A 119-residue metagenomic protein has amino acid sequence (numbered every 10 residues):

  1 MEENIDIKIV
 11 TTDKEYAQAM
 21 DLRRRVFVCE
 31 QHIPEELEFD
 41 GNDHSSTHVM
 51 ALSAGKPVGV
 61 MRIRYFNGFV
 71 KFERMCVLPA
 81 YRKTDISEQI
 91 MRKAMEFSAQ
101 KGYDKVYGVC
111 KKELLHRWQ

Functional and structural regions predicted by a protein language model:
M1-E38, H48-K56: Short amphipathic alpha-helix that is part of the acyltransferase structural core
V26, F97, R117: Short alpha-helical functional segments enriched in proximate histidine and acidic residues
F39-G41, R62: Short secondary-structure boundary/capping segments
D43-S45: Short, small/polar residue-rich loop motifs at catalytic or cofactor-binding pockets
M50, K56-R64, F69-C76: Conserved beta-strand in the GNAT
V77, K83-E96: Conserved acetyl-CoA-binding loop-helix of GNAT-fold acetyltransferases
E96-K111: Conserved GNAT acetyl-CoA-binding A-motif
K112-Q119: Conserved active-site alpha-helix within GNAT-family acetyltransferase domains
